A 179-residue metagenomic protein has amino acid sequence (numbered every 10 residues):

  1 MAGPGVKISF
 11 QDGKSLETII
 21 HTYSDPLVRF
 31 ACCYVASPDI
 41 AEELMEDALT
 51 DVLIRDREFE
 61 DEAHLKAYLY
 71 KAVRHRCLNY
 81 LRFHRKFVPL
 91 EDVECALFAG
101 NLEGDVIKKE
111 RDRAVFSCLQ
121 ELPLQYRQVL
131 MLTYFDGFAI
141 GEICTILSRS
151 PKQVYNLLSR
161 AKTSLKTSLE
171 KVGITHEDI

Functional and structural regions predicted by a protein language model:
M1-F10, S15-L16, V88-E91, T145-I146 (+1 more regions): C-terminal edge and immediately downstream basic/flexible tail or linker adjoining helix-turn-helix-like DNA-binding
S9-F10, E46-H64, F83-R85: Sigma70-family region 2
I20-P38, R55, L119, K171: Amphipathic, Lys/Arg- and hydrophobic-enriched alpha-helical face
S24, V28, L49, P123 (+2 more regions): C-terminal flanking helix
L27, A31, D56, L69 (+1 more regions): Hydrophobic-face residues of short alpha-helical interaction/recognition segments
K71-L90, K108, K171: Arg/Lys-rich amphipathic alpha helix in sigma70-family domain 2
V93-Q120: Acidic, proline/glycine-rich intrinsically disordered inter-domain spacer in sigma factors
V129-T133: A short pre-motif secondary-structure segment
